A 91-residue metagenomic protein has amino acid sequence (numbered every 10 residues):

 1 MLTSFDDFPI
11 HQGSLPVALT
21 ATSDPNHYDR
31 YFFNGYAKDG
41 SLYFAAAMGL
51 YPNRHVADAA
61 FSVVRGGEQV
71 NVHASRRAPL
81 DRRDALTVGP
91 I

Functional and structural regions predicted by a protein language model:
M1-I91: Targeting-peptide/extracellular-domain and disordered-appendage signature
